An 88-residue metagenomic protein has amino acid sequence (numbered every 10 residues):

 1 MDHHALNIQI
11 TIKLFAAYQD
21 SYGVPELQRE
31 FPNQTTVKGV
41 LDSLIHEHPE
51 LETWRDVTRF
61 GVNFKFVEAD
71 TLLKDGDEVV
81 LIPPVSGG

Functional and structural regions predicted by a protein language model:
M1-G87: Ubiquitin-like/PB1-type beta-grasp interaction modules and other compact soluble beta-rich domains
